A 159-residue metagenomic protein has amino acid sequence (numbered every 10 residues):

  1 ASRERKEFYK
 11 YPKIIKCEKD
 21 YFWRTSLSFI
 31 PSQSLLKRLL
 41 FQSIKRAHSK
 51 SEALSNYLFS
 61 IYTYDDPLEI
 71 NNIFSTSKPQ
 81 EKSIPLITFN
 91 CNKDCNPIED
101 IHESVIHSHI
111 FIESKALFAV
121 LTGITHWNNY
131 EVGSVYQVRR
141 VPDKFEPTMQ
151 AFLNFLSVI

Functional and structural regions predicted by a protein language model:
A1-I159: Feature captures hydrophobic
